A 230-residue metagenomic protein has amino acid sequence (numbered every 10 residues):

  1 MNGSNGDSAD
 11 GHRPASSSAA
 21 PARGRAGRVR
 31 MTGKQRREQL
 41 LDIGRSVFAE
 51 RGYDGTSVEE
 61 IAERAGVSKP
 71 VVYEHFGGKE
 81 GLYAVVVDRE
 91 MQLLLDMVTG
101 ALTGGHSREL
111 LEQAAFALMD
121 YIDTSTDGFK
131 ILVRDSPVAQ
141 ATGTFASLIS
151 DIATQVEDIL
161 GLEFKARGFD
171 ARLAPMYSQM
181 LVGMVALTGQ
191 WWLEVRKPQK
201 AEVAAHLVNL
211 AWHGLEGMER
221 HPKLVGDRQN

Functional and structural regions predicted by a protein language model:
M1-Q35, A171, E219-N230: N-terminal intrinsically disordered/low-complexity leader segments
N2-G6, R13, D170-W191, E202-G214: Hydrophobic alpha-helical segments that form the core of small-molecule binding pockets and/or dimer interfaces
R36-G44, I61, V86-E90, L94-V98 (+1 more regions): Generic hydrophobic, amphipathic alpha-helix propensity
Q39, I43, V47-G81, V85: Helix-turn-helix
E50-D54, S125, R167: Short coil/turn segments at alpha/beta junctions that flank glycine-rich nucleotide-binding fingerprints
V85, T99-T124, S178-L181, A204: Hydrophobic alpha-helical connector segments
Q92-L95, A141-K165, P175-M180, E202-A205 (+1 more regions): Amphipathic alpha-helical packing segments from all-alpha helical-bundle domains
Y121-G143, E157-G161, L187-E194: Amphipathic alpha-helical segments used for helix-helix packing
